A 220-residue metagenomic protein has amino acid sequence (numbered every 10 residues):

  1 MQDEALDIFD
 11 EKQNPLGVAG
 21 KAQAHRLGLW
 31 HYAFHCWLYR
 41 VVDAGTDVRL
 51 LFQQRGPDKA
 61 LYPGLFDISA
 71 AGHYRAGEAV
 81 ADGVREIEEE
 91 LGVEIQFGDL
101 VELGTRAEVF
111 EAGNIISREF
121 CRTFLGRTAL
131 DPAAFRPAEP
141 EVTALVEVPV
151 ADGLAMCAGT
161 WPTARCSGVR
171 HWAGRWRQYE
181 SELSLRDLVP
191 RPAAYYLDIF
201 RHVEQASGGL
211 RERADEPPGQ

Functional and structural regions predicted by a protein language model:
M1-A44: Acidic, metal-coordinating catalytic segment for phosphate/diphosphate chemistry, firing primarily on the Nudix
E4, Y32-F34, A70, E102 (+2 more regions): Residues that flank catalytic or metal-binding motifs in active/ligand-binding sites
Q23-H35, T46-E90, T160: Conserved Nudix-box catalytic region and its N-terminal flanking loop in Nudix hydrolases and closely related
V41-V48, G113: Short, solvent-exposed loop/turn segments that connect beta-strands within catalytic domains and beta-strand-rich
E94-G104: A short coil-to-beta-strand element that immediately follows conserved catalytic motifs
G104-E111, I115-Q220: Nudix hydrolase/Nudix homology domain
